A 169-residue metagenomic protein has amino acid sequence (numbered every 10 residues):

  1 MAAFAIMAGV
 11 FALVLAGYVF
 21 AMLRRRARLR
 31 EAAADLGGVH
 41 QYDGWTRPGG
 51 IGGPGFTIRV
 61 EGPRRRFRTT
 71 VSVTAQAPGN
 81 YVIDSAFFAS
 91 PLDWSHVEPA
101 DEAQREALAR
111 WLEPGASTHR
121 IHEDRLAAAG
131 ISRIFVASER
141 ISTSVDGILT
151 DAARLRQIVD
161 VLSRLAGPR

Functional and structural regions predicted by a protein language model:
M1-G9: Feature marks short, highly hydrophobic, charge-poor N-terminal signal-anchor/signal peptide-like helices that anchor
L13-A16, L162: Alpha-helical transmembrane segments and their membrane-interface exit regions
L15-V39: Transmembrane-cytosolic junction motif
R30-R169: Charged, low-complexity intrinsically disordered regions
